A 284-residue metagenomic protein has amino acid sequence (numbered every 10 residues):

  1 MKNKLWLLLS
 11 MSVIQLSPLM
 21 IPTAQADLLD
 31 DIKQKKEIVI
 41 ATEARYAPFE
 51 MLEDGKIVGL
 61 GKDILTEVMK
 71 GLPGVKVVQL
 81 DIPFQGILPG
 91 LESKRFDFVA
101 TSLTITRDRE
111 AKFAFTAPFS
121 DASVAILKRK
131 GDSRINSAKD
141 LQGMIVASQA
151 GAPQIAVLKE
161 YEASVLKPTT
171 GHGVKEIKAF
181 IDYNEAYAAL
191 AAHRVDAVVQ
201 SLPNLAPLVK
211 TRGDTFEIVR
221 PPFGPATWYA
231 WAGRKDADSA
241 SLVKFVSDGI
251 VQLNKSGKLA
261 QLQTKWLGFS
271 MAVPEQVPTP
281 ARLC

Functional and structural regions predicted by a protein language model:
A26-S102, A111, V246, S256 (+1 more regions): Extracytoplasmic small-molecule ligand-binding "clamshell" domains of the periplasmic binding protein/Venus flytrap
D27, P73-Q79, P83, L103-R107 (+1 more regions): A conserved helix-loop-strand patch within extracytoplasmic ligand-binding domains of the periplasmic binding
A44, S120-K128, K210-S247, F269-C284: Periplasmic-binding protein-like
L52, T66-V75, Q154-A179, K210-G213: Ligand-binding cleft/hinge of the Venus flytrap
K62-L72, D132, K139-D140, M144-A152 (+2 more regions): Extended ligand-binding regions for polar small-molecule ligands
V77-P89, S133-R134, H172-A188: Short helix-initiation/N-cap motifs at beta->coil->alpha
G86, L103-A111, A156-V165, N184 (+2 more regions): A ligand-binding cleft/hinge motif common to bilobed small-molecule-binding domains
P153-T169, E217-I218, I250-C284: Ligand-binding clefts/hinges and TM-proximal coupling segments of bilobed small-molecule sensing domains
